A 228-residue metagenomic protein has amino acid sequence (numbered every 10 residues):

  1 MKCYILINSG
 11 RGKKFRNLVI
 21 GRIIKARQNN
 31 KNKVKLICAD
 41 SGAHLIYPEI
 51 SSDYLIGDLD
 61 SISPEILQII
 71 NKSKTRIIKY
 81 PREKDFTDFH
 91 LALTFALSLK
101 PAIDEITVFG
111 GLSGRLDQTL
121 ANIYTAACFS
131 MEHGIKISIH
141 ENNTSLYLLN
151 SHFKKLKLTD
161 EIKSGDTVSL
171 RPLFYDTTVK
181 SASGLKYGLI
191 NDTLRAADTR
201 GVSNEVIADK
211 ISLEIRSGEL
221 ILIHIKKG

Functional and structural regions predicted by a protein language model:
M1-I70: N-terminal beta-strand-loop-alpha-helix module at the start of alpha/beta ligand-binding or catalytic domains
G12-R16, F86-H90, R115-A121: Short glycine/serine/threonine-rich phosphate/pyrophosphate-binding segments that cradle anionic phosphate groups
I37-D40, G57, I78-K79, S138-E141: General beta-strand structural signal in soluble alpha/beta enzymes
A43-I46, I62-P64, F86, R115 (+2 more regions): Short gly/pro/ser/thr-enriched loop/turn and capping motifs at secondary-structure boundaries
T75-P101: Short phosphate-binding loop-to-helix
T107-K155: Anionic-ligand-binding alpha/beta catalytic cores of soluble enzymes and soluble regulatory domains that recognize
L148-G228: Long, charged alpha-helical interface segments
